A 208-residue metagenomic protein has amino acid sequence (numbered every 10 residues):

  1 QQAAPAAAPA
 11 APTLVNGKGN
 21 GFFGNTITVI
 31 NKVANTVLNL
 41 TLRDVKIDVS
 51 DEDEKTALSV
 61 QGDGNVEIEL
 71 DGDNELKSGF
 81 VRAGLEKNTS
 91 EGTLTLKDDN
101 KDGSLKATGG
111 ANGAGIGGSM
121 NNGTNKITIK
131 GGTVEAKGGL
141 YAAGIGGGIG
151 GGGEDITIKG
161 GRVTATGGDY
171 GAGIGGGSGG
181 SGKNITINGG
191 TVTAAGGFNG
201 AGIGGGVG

Functional and structural regions predicted by a protein language model:
Q1-G208: A composition-driven surface/loop motif
